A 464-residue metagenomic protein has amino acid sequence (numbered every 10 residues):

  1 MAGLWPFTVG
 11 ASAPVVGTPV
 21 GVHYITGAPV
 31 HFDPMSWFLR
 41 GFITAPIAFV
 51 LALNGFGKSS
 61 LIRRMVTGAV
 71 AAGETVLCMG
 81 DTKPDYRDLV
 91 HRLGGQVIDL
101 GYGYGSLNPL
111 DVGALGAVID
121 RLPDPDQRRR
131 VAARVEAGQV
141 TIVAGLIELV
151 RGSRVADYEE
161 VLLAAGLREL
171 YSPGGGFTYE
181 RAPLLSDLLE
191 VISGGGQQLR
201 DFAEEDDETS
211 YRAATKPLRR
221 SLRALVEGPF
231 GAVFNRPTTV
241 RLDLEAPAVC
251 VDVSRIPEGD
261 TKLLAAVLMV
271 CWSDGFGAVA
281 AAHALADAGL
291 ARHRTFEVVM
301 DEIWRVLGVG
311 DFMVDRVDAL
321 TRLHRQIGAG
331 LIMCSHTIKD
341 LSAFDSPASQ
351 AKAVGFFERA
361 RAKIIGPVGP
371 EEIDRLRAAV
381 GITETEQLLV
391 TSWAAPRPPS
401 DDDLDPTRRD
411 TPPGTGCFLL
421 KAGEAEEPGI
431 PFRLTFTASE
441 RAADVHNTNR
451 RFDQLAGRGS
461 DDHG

Functional and structural regions predicted by a protein language model:
G3-I25, P29, H91-G94, L110-A329 (+2 more regions): P-loop NTPase motor domains
V20-Y102: Glycine-rich phosphate-binding loop of nucleotide-binding enzymes
S36, I43-F56, R63-M65, I256-T391: Conserved P-loop NTPase motor cores
A48, L77, Q96-I98, V249-V251 (+2 more regions): Hydrophobic/aromatic beta-strand patches that form the interior of the parallel beta-sheet core in alpha/beta enzyme
Y102-G105, V368-G369: Short, acidic/turn-prone active-site loops that include or flank metal/cofactor- and phosphate-binding residues
S106-D111, R375: Short, charged, surface-exposed secondary-structure boundary motifs
D124-E180, D345-G464: P-loop NTPase motor core of the ASCE superfamily
